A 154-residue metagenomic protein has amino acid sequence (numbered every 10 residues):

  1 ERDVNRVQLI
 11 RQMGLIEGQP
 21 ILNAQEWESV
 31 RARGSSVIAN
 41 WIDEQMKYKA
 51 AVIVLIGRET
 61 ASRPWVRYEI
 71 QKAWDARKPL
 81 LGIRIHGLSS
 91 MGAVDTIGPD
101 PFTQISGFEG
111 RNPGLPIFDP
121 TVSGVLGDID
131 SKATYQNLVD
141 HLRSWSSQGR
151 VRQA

Functional and structural regions predicted by a protein language model:
E1-Y48, V139-A154: Conserved N-terminal substructure of TIR/SEFIR domains
V4-N5, S89-M91: Eukaryotic short linear interaction motifs
I10-G14, R67-I70, D95-I97: Short, glycine/charged-enriched secondary-structure capping and boundary segments
L15-G18, S36, V52-I53, Y68-K72 (+5 more regions): Contiguous, function-dense segments enriched for cysteine-driven chemistry and partner/ligand-binding capacity
Q25-V30, V52-I53, G82-L88, R111-P116: Short C-terminal domain-edge/linker segments immediately following a structured domain
S36, R63, D100-T103: Flexible, active-site-adjacent loop/turn segments at secondary-structure boundaries
Q45-W74, K78-S89: Conserved beta-strand-loop-alpha-helix hinge of the TIR/SEFIR fold
M91-A154: C-terminal interaction surface of TIR/SEFIR-family domains
